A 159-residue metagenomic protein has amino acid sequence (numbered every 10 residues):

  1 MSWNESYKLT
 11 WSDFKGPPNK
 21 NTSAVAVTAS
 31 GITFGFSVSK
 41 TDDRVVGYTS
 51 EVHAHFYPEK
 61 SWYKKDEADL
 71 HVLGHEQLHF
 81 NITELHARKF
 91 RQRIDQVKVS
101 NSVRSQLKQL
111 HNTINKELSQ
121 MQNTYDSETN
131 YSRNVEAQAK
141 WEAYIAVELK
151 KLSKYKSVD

Functional and structural regions predicted by a protein language model:
M1-V46, F56, V99-D159: Metalloprotease/metallohydrolase-associated module, dominated by Zn2+-dependent proteases
R44-L70: Active-site scaffold of zinc-dependent metalloenzymes
L73-I82, H86: Active-site His/Glu-centered metal-binding helix of metallohydrolases
F80, R93, M121: Short alpha-helical functional segments enriched in proximate histidine and acidic residues
N81, V97-V99: Short, charged/polar low-complexity linear motifs in solvent-exposed/disordered segments
L85-I94: Membrane-interfacial alpha-helical segments at the cytosolic side of multi-pass membrane proteins
